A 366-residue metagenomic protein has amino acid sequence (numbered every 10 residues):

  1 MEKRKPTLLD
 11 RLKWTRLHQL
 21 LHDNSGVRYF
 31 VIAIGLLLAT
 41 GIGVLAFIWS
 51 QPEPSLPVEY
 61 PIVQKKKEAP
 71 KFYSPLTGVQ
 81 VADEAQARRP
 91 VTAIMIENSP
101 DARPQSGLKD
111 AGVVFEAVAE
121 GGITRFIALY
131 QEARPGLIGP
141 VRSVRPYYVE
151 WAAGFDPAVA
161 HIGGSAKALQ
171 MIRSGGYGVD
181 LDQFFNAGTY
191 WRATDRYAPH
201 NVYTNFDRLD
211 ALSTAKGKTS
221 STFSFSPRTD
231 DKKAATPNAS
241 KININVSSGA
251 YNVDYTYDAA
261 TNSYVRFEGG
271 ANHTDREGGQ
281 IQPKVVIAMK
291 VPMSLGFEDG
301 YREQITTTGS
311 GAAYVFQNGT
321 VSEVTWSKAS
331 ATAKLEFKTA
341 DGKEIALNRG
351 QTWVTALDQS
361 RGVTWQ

Functional and structural regions predicted by a protein language model:
M1-Y29, A33-G35: N-terminal Lys/Arg-rich, disordered targeting/topogenic segments
E2, D10, Q51-P61: Interaction-prone helical segments in low-complexity regions
G26-V31, L56-A111, E120-Q366: A surface/extracellular/periplasmic glyco- and lipid-processing/surface-interacting theme
V31-L45: Hydrophobic membrane-insertion alpha-helices, especially the h-region of bacterial N-terminal signal peptides
I42-P54: Membrane-interface motif at the C-terminal end of an N-terminal transmembrane signal
